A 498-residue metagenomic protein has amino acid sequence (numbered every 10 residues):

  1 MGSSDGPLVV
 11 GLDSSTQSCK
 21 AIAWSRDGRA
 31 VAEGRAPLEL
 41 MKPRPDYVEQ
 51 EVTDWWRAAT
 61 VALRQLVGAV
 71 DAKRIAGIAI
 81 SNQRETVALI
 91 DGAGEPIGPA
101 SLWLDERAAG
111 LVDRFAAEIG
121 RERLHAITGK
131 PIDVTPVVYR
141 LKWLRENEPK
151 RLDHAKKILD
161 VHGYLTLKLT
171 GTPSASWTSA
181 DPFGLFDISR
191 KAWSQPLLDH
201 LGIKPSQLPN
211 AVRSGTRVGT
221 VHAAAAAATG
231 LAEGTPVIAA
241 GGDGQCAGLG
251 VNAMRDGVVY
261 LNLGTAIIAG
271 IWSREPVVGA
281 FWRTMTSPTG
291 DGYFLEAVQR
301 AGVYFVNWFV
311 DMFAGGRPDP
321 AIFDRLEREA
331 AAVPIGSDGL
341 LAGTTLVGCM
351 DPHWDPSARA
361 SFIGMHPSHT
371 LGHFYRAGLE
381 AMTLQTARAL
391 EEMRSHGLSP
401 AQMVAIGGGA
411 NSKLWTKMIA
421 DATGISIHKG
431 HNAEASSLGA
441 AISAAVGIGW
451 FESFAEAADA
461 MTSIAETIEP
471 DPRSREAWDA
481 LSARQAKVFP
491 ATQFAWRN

Functional and structural regions predicted by a protein language model:
M1-P99, A126, H154, A226-A227 (+4 more regions): N-terminal glycine/serine-rich phosphate-binding loop of ATP-dependent small-molecule kinases, especially carbohydrate
G2-S4, V10-L12, A109, A116-V134 (+4 more regions): Active-site core segments that coordinate phosphate-bearing ligands/cofactors across diverse enzyme families
G28, E51, I78, D105 (+3 more regions): Residue-level signal for inorganic ion chemistry
A32-A36, P209, E466: Structural signal for short hydrophobic segments within the conserved structured cores of catalytic domains across
E39-E49, R123-L124, S174-D181, K204-Q207 (+1 more regions): Gly-rich Lys/Arg/Thr-decorated short loops/hinges at beta-loop-alpha junctions or inter-strand turns that position
R64-W103, P131-T135, T166-D187, N210-R213 (+1 more regions): Short beta-strand-loop/turn "lid" adjacent to the catalytic site in phosphate-handling enzymes
A69-A72, S81, P205, A253 (+1 more regions): Alpha-helix termination/capping residues and helix-transition junctions
D105, G219-A224: Short, glycine/charge-rich flexible loops or terminal/linker lids adjacent to PRPP-binding catalytic cores
